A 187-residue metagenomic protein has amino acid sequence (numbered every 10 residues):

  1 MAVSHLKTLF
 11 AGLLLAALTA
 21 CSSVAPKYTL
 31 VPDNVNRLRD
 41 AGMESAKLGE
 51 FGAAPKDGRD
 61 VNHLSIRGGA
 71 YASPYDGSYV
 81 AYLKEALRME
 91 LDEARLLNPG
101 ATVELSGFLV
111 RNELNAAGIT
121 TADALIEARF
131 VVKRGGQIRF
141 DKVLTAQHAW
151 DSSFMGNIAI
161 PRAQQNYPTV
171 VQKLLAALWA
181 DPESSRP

Functional and structural regions predicted by a protein language model:
M1-C21: Sec-dependent bacterial lipoprotein signal peptides
C21-A81, E85, E183-P187: A structural "domain/chain start" motif
S22-V35, E93-D141, T145-P161: Surface-exposed short loop/turn segments
A53-K56, I126-V131, N166-V170: Short alpha-helical linear motifs
H63-D76, Q137-A180: Short secondary-structure boundary motifs at beta->alpha junctions and helix caps
P74-G100, G107: Mid-chain, structured segments of secreted extracytoplasmic proteins
R88, D92-L96, L114, L175-E183: Sec-exported extracytoplasmic/periplasmic mature domains
